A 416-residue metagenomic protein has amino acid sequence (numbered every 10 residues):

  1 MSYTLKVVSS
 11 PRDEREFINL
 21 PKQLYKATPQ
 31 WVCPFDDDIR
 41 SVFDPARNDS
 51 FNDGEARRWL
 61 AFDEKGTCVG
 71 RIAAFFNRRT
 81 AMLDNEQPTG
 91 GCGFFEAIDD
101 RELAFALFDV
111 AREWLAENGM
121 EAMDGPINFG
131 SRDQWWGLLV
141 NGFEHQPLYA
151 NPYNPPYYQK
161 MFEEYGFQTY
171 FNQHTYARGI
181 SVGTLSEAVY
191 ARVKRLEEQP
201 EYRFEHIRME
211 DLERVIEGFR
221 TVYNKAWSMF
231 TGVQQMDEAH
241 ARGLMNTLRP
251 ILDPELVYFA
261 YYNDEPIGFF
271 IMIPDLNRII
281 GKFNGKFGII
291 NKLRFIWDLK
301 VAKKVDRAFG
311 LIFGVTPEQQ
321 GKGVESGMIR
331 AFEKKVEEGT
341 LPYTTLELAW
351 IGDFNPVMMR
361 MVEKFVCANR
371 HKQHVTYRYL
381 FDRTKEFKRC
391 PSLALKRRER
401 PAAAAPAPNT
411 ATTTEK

Functional and structural regions predicted by a protein language model:
M1-W31, D382: Generic start-of-chain signal for non-secretory N-termini
Y3, P152-G232: Acyltransferase donor/substrate-recognition loop-hinge adjacent to the catalytic core
P11-E14, P34-P45, D53-D63, C68-R71 (+8 more regions): Catalytic cores of nucleotide-enabled group-transfer and carboxylate-activating enzymes in metabolic and assembly-line
E14, C68, R78-A81, S131-D133 (+7 more regions): Flexible loop/turn segments at secondary-structure boundaries
P21-E64, I72-M82, H206, E210-G314: A conserved beta-strand-loop-helix scaffold within acyl/acetyltransferase catalytic domains
K65-T67, A116-N118, I251, Y261-E265 (+4 more regions): Secondary-structure transition/capping motifs at alpha-helix termini and the adjoining loop/turn into the next element
T80-G166, F283-F365: Acyl-donor binding region in acyl/amide transferases
Y176-V193, V375-E415: C-terminal "cap" of GNAT-fold acetyltransferases
